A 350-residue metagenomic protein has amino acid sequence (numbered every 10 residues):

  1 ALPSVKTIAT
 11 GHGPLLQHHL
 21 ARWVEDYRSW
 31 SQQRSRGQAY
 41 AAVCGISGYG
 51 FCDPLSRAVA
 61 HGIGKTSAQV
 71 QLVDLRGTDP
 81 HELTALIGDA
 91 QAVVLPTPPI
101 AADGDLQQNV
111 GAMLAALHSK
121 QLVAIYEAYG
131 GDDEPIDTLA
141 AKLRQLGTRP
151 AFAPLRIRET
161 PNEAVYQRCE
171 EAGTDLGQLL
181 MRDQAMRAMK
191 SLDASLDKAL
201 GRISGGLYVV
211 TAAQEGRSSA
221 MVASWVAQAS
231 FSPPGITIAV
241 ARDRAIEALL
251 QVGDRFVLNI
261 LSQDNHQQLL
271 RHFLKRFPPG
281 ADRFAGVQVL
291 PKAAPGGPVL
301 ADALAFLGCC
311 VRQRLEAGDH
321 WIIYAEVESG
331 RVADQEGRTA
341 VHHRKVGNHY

Functional and structural regions predicted by a protein language model:
A1-G37: Divalent-metal (often Zn2+) His-rich catalytic cores of metallo-beta-lactamase-fold enzymes
A1-L15, A58-Q69, L75, A85-A188: FMN-binding flavodoxin-like domain, especially the glycine-rich phosphate-binding loop
G11, C44-G45, Q71-D74, L95-P96 (+3 more regions): Short, conserved beta-strand edge motifs with alternating hydrophobic and charged residues
A21-R28, L55, V73-E82, A102-G111 (+1 more regions): A general structural motif
Y40-C44, A124: Conserved beta-strand elements of the Class I
C44-T66: Short, charged N-terminal beta->alpha structural module
C52-D53, D105-L106, P135, S218-M221: Short glycine/serine/threonine-rich phosphate/pyrophosphate-binding segments that cradle anionic phosphate groups
A185-Y350: Basic, polyanion-binding surface patches
